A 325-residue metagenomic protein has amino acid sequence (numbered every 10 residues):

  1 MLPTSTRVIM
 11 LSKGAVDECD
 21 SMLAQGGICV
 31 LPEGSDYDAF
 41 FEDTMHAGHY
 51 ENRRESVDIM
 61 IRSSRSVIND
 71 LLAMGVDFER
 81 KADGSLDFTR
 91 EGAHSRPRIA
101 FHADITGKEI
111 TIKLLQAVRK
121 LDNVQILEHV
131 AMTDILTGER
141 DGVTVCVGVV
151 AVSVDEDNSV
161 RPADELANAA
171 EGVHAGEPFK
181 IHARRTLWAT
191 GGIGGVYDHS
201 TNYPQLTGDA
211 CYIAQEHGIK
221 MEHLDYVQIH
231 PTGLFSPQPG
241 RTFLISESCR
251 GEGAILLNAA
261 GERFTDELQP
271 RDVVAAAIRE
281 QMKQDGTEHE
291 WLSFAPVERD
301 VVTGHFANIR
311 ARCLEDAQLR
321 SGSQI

Functional and structural regions predicted by a protein language model:
P3-I28: Glycine-rich FAD pyrophosphate-binding loop
V16, I213, I219-I325: An anion/pyrophosphate-binding glycine-rich loop and adjacent beta-alpha core in soluble alpha-beta enzymes
M22, E51-D58, I68-G84, Q125 (+2 more regions): A short alpha-helix-loop-beta-strand transition element characteristic of N-terminal alpha/beta dinucleotide-binding
C29-M60: Glycine-rich active-site loop/strand segments that organize a redox cofactor
A73-V160, G176-E177, H182-R184, A189 (+3 more regions): Conserved redox-cofactor binding core of oxidoreductases
T186, L206-I213: Extended, hydrophobic alpha-helical segments in both membrane/secreted and soluble proteins
W188-T201: Flavin (primarily FAD) binding-site architecture
